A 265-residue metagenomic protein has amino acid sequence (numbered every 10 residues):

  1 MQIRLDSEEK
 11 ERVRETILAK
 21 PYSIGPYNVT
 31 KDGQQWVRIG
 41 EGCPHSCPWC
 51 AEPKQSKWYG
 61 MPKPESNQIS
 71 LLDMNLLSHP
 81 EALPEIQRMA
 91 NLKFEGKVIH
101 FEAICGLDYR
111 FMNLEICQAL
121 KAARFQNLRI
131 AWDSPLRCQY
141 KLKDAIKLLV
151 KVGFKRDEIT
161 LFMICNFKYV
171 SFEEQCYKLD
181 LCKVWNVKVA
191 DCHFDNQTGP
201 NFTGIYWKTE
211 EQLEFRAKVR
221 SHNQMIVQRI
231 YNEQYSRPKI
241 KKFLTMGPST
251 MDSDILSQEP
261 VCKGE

Functional and structural regions predicted by a protein language model:
M1-P44, C50-Q68: N-terminal [4Fe-4S]-dependent radical SAM core
E8-E11, Y109, Y169, Q197-G199: A short acidic, often aromatic-flanked loop/helix-cap motif at beta-alpha or helix-coil junctions that lines enzyme
G40-G42, Q139, K143, F172-C176: Non-membrane alpha-helical structural segments and their capping/turn regions in soluble enzymes
S46, S56-W58, S78-P80, S171 (+1 more regions): Short catalytic/ligand-binding loop motif for oxyanion handling, primarily in non-cytosolic enzymes, centered on
A51, S70, R129, A190-D191: Conserved beta-strand positions in the central sheet of alpha/beta enzyme cores
E65-T160, C165-F167: Conserved SAM/AdoMet-binding glycine-rich loop
F167-E265: Auxiliary Fe-S-binding modules of radical SAM enzymes
